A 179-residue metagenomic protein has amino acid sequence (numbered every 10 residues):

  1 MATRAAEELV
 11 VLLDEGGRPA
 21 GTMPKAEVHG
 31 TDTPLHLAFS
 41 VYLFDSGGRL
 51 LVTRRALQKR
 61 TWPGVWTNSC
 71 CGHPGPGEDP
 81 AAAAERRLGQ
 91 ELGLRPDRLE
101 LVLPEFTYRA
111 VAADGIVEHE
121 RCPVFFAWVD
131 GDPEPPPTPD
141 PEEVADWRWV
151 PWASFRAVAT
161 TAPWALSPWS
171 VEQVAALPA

Functional and structural regions predicted by a protein language model:
A2-S40, F44-S46: Acidic, metal-coordinating catalytic segment for phosphate/diphosphate chemistry, firing primarily on the Nudix
E15, R55, W152: Residues immediately flanking
P19-T22, G48-R54, E134-P139: Short, well-ordered strand-loop elements centered on a beta-strand within folded domains, enriched for acidic residues
P24-E27, G64, P76, E105-A179: Nudix hydrolase/Nudix homology domain
P34, K59, P63, T67 (+3 more regions): Hydrophobic alpha-helical segments and helix-packing faces
H36, L94-P96, E120: Short gly/pro-enriched beta-turn/loop segments at secondary-structure junctions
A38-C71: A glycine-rich, hydrophobic loop/mini-helix early in the fold
V52, S69-L103, F125: The catalytic Nudix box helix
